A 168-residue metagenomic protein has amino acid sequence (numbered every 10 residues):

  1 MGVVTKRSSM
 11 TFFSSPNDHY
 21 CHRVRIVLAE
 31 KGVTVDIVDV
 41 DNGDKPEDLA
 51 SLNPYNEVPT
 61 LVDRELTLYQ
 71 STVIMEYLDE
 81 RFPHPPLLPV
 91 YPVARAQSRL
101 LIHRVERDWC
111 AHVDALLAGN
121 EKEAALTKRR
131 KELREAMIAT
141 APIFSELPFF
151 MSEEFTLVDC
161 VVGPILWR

Functional and structural regions predicted by a protein language model:
M1-M151: GST-like domain detector, emphasizing the conserved glutathione-binding G-site in the N-terminal thioredoxin-like
F150-R168: GST superfamily/GST-like fold recognition
